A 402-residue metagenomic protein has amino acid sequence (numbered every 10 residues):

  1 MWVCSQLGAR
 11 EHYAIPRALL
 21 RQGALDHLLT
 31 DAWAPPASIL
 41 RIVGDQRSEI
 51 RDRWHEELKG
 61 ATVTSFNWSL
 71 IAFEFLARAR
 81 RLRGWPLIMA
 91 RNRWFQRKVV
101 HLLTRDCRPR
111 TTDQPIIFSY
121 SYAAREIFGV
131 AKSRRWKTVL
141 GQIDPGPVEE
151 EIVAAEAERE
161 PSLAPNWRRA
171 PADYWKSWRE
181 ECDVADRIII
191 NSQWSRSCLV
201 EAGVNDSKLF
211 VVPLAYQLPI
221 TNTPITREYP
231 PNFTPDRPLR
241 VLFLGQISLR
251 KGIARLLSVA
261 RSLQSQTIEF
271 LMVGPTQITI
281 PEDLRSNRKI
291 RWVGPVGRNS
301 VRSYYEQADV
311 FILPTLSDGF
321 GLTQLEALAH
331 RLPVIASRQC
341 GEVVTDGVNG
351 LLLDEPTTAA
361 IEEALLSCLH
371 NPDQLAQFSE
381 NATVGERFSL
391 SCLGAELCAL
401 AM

Functional and structural regions predicted by a protein language model:
G44, I71-L87, R134-K176: Acceptor-binding helix/loop patch of EC 2.4 sugar-transfer enzymes, predominantly nucleotide-sugar-dependent
C182, P295-V296, S303-A308: Short alpha-helical donor nucleotide-sugar binding micro-motif in glycosyltransferases
R227, D373-A401: A charged, aromatic-enriched C-terminal amphipathic alpha-helix characteristic of glycosyltransferases across folds
E228-K251, L257-R261, F270-L271: Conserved donor-binding/catalytic core segment of Leloir-type glycosyltransferases
I280-R302: Nucleotide-activated donor-binding/catalytic signature segment of Leloir-type glycosyltransferases, i.e., the conserved
L316: Aromatic "clamp/platform" in nucleotide-sugar-dependent glycosyltransferases that forms part of the donor/acceptor
P333-A336: Short hydrophobic beta-strand element within catalytic cores of glycosyltransferases and related nucleotide-activated
G347, L351-T358, S367-P372: Conserved acidic donor-binding segment of nucleotide-sugar-dependent glycosyltransferases
